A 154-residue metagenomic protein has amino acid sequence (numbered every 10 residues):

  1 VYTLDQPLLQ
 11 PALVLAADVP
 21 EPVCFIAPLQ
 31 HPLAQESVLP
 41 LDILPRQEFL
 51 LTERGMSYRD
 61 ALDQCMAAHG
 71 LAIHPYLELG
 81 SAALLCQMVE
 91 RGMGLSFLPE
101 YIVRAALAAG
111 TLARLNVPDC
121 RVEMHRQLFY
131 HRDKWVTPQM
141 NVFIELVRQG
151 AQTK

Functional and structural regions predicted by a protein language model:
V1-A27, E90, A113-L115: Short beta-strand-centered segments that line the small-molecule binding cleft or hinge of alpha/beta clamshell
T3, S57-L115: Hydrophobic hinge/microswitch elements
T3-Q6, L29, E100-I102, D119 (+1 more regions): Short secondary-structure boundary segments
L4, L33-A34, E48-H69, V136-M140 (+2 more regions): Secondary-structure junction motif
V14-A17, P40-D42, R104, P118-C120: Short secondary-structure boundary/capping segments
C24-I26, P32, L95, A113 (+1 more regions): Residues embedded in well-ordered beta-strands
D42, C86-Q87, N141: Alpha-helical segments flanking ligand/cofactor-binding loops in enzyme cores
A113-K154: A late-sequence structural motif
